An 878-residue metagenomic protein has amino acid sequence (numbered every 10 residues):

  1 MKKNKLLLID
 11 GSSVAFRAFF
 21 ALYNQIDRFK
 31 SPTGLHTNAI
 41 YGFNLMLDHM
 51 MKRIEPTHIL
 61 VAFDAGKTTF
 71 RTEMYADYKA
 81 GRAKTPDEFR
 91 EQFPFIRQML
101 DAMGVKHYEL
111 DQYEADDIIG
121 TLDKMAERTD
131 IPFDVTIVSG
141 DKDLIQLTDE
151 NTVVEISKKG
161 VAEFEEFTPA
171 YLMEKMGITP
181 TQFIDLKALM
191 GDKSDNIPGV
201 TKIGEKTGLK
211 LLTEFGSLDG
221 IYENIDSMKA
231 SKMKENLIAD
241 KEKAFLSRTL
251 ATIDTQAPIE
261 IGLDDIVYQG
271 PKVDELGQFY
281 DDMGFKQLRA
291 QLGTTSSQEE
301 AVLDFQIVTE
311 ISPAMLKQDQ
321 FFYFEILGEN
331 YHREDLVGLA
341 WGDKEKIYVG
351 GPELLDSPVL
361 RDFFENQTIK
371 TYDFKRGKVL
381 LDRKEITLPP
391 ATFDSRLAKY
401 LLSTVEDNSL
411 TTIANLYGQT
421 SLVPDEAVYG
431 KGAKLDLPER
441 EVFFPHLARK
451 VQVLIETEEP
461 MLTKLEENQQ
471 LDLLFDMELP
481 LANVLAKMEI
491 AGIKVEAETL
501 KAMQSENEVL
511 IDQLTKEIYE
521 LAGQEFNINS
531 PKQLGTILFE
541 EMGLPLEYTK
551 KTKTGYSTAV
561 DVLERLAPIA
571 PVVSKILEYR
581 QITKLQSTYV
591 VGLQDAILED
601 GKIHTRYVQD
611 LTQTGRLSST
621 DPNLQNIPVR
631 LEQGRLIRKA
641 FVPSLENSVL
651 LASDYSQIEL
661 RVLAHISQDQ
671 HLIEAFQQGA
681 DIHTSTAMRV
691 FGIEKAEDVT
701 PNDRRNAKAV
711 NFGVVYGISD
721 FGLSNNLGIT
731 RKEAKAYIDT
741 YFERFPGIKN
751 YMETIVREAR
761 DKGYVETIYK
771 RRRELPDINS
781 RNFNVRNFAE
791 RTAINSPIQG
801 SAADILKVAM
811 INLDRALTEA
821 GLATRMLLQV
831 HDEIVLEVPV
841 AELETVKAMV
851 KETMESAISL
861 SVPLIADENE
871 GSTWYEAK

Functional and structural regions predicted by a protein language model:
K2-V138, K142, Q146-E166, K243-E260 (+1 more regions): Noncatalytic, basic helical substrate-engagement surface that gates or grips nucleic-acid strands
K3, P56-L60, R128-I131, D149-V153 (+7 more regions): Non-catalytic nucleic-acid-binding/docking modules located in mid-to-C-terminal regions of nucleic-acid enzymes
L7, R17-K52, T57-L60, A76-D77 (+3 more regions): Conserved RNase H-like, two-metal-ion catalytic cores of nucleic-acid enzymes
A162-E163, P169-K187, E334-E466, M477 (+1 more regions): Active-site-proximal helix-loop-helix substrate-binding element of RNase H-like nuclease domains
N236, D240-P352, P438-F443, L447-V629 (+8 more regions): Conserved "right-hand" nucleotidyltransferase catalytic core of DNA-directed polymerases
W341-E345, G351, L402-D407, T411-K431 (+3 more regions): Function-dense linear segments that define catalytic or interfacial modules in macromolecule-processing proteins
I490, T549, D610-T612, I693-L822 (+1 more regions): Conserved catalytic core of nucleic-acid polymerases
D512-K516, E520-I569, E743-R791, N795 (+1 more regions): C-terminal polymerase-core module
